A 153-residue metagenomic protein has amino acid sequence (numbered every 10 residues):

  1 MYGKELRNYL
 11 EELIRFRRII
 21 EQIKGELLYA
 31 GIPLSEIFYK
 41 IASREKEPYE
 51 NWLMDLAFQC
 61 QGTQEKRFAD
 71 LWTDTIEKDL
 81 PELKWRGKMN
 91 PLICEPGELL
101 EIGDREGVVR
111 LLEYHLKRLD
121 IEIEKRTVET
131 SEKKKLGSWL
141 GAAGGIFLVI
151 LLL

Functional and structural regions predicted by a protein language model:
M1-Q61: Juxtamembrane/interface alpha-helical elements of multi-pass membrane proteins
Y9-R15, E129-L140, L152-L153: Low-polarity contexts
K24, Y49, A57, Q64 (+4 more regions): A structural signal for well-ordered alpha-helices, especially hydrophobic packing surfaces of coiled-coils
T63-K78: Membrane-associated alpha-helix detector
D74-E106: Short, non-transmembrane cytosolic segments of multipass membrane proteins
E95, L99-A142: Membrane-interface, cytosolic juxtamembrane amphipathic helix immediately N-terminal to a transmembrane helix, enriched
G145-L153: Juxtamembrane "helix exit" motif at the C-terminal ends of alpha-helical transmembrane segments in multi-pass membrane
